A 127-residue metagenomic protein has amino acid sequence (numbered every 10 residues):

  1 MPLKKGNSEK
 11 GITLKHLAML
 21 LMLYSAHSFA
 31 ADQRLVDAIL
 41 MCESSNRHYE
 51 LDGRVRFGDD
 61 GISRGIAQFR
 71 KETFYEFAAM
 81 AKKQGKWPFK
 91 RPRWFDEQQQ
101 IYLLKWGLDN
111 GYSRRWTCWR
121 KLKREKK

Functional and structural regions predicted by a protein language model:
P2-R47: Export/targeting segments at the very N-terminus of extracytoplasmic proteins
F29-K127: Catalytic glycan-binding domains that act on GlcNAc-containing polysaccharides
